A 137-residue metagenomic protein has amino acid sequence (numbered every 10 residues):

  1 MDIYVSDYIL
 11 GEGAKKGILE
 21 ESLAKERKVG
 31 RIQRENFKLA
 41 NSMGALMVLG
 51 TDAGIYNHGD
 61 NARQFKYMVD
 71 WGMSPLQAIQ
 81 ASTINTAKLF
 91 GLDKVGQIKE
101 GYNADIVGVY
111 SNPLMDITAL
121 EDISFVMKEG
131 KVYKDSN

Functional and structural regions predicted by a protein language model:
M1-Y8: Non-cysteine beta-strand/loop elements that form the S-adenosyl-L-methionine
G11-G13, G17-S22, R27-N112: His/Asp/Glu-enriched, well-ordered alpha-helical/loop segment that forms or immediately abuts the divalent-metal
M115: Small/polar (Gly/Ser/Thr/Ala-rich) solvent-exposed segments that form structured loops/beta-strands/short helices used
V126: Short aromatic-centered micro-motifs
